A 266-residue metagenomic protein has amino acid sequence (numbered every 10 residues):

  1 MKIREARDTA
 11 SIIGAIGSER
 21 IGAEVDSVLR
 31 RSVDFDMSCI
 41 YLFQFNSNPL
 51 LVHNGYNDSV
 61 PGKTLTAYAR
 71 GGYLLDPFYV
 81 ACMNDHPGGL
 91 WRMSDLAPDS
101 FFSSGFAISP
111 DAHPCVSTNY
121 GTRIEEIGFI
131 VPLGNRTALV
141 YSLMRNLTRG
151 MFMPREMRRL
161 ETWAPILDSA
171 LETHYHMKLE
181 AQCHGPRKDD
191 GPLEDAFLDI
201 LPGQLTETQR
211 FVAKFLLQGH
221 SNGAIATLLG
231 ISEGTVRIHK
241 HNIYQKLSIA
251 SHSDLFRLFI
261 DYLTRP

Functional and structural regions predicted by a protein language model:
D8-I16, R20, E24-G134, R145-N146 (+2 more regions): Regulatory input/activation interfaces that engage signals or partners
Y141-G150: Short beta-strand-to-loop transition segments that serve as allosteric relay/switch motifs in sensory/regulatory domains
M151-E172: Amphipathic alpha-helical "output/dimerization" segments
E180-T208: Regulatory hinge/linker segments at domain boundaries that couple sensory/effector modules to output domains
R210-F211, D254: Pre-recognition alpha-helix immediately N-terminal to the DNA-recognition helix within helix-turn-helix or winged-helix
L216-H220, F259: Short helix-to-turn junction characteristic of helix-turn-helix DNA-binding domains, especially the helix
G219-D254: Recognition helix of helix-turn-helix DNA-binding domains
Q245-A250, L258, Y262-P266: Residue cluster at the C-terminal edge of the helix-turn-helix DNA-binding motif
